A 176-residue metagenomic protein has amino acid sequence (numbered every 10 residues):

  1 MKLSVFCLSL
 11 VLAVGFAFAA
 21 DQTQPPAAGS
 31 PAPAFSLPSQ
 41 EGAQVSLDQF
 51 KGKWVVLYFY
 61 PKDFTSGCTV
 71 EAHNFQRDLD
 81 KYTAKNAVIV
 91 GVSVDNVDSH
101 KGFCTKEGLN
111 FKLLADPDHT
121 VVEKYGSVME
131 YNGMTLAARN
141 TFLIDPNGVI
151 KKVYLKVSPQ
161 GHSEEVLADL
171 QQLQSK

Functional and structural regions predicted by a protein language model:
S4-A34: N-proximal helix/coil linker or "cap" segments that precede and/or mark the start of modular domains
P26, F35-W54: A short beta-strand-turn-helix
A32-P33, W54, A138-N140: Short loop/turn microsegments at loop-to-beta-strand junctions
D48-T69: Short active-site neighborhood of thiol/selenol oxidoreductases, capturing the structured segment around
G67-L109, P117-V121: Structural microenvironment flanking redox-active thiols in thiol-disulfide oxidoreductases
L109-F111, V128-Y131, T135-F142: Structural micro-motif
A137-K176: Thiol-/selenol-based redox modules, centered on thioredoxin-like and closely related oxidoreductase domains
